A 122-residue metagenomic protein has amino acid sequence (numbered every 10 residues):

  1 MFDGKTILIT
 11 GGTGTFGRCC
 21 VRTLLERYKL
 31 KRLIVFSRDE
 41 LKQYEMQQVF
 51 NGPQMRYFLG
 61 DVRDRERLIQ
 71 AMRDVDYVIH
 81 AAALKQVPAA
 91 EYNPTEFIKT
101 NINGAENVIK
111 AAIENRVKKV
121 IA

Functional and structural regions predicted by a protein language model:
D3-T6, L30, V75, V117: Phosphate-coordination loops involved in phosphoryl transfer and adenosine-cofactor binding
K5-R27: N-terminal Rossmann NAD(P)H-binding glycine-rich loop of SDR-like oxidoreductase domains
L25-E45: Conserved glycine-rich Rossmann-like NAD(P)H-binding loop of the short-chain dehydrogenase/reductase
S37, F58-L59, K99: Conserved residues in the N-terminal Rossmann fold of short-chain dehydrogenase/reductase
L41, R63, K85: Adenine-nucleotide cofactor-binding loop residues
N51, R56-Y77: Conserved Rossmann-fold cofactor-binding substructure of NAD(P)-dependent oxidoreductases
Y77-H80, L84-A122: Conserved Rossmann-fold NAD(P)-dependent oxidoreductase catalytic core, especially the SDR/UDP-sugar
